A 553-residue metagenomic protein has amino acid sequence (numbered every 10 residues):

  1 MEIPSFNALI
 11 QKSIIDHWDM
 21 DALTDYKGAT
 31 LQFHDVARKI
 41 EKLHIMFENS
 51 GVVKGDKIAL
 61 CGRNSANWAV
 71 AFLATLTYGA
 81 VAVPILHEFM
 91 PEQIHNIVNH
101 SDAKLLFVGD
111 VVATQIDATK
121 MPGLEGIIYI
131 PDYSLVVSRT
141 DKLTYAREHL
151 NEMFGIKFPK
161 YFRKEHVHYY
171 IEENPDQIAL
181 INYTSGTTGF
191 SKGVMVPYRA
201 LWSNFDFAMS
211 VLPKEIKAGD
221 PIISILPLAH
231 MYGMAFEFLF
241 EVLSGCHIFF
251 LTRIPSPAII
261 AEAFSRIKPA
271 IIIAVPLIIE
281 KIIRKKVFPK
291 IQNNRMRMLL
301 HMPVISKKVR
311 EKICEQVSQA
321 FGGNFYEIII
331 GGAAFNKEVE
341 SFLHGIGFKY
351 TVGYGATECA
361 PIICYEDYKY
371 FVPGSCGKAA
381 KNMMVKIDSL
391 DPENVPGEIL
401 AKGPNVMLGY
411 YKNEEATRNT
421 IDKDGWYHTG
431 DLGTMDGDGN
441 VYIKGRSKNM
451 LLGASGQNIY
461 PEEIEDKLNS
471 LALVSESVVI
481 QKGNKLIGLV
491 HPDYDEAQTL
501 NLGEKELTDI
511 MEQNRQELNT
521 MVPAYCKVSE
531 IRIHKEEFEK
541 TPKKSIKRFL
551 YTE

Functional and structural regions predicted by a protein language model:
E2, A29-T30, I45-E92, I225: Conserved AMP-binding/adenylate-forming
L9, S50, T77-I156, N484: Structural core segment of the AMP-binding/adenylate-forming
W18, R147-Y183, F190, E215-P221: Conserved pre-ATP/AMP-binding loop-to-beta segment of ANL
Q32-H34, Y170, A179-F205: Conserved AMP-binding A3 loop
W202-P221, M231-E315, N324, K349: Conserved AMP-binding/adenylation subdomain of ANL enzymes
F249-L251, I328, K337-G397, N405-L408 (+1 more regions): Conserved ATP-binding loop and adjacent catalytic segment of the adenylate-forming AMP-binding
K386, E393-N394, E398-G453, S470: Conserved ATP-binding/catalytic segment of the ANL
L451, E476, N484, R515-E553: Conserved C-terminal "lid"/linker of ANL adenylate-forming enzymes
